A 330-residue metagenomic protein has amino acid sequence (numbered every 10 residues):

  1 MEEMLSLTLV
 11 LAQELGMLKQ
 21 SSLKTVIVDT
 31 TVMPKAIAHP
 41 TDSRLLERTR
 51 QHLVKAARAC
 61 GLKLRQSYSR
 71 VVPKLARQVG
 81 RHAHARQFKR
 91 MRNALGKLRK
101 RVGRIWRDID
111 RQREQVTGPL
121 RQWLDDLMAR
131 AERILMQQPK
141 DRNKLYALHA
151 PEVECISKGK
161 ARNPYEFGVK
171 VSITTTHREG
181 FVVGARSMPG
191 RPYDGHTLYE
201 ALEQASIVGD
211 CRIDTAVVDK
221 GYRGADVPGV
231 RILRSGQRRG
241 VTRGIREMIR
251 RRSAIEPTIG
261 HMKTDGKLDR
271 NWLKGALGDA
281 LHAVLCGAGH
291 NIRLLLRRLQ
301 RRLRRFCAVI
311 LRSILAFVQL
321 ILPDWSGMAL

Functional and structural regions predicted by a protein language model:
M1, K24-P34, I173, G180 (+4 more regions): Short, conserved catalytic/metal-binding motifs centered on acidic residues
M1-E152: Active-site- or DNA-interface-adjacent structural scaffold in DNA-acting proteins
T30-V32, Q78, H82, R104 (+4 more regions): Short acidic (Asp/Glu) and glycine-rich catalytic loops that position anionic groups and cofactors
L148-P164: Flexible, glycine/threonine-enriched loop-and-boundary segments that flank and lead into catalytic domains of large
E154-S157, G180-V182, R191-Y193, Y222-D226 (+1 more regions): Flexible loop/turn segments at secondary-structure boundaries
K160-S206: Electropositive, glycine- and tryptophan-enriched low-complexity nucleic-acid-binding patches
I207-L277, L281-V284, L303: Helix-centered, glycine/charged polyanion-binding patches within enzymatic domains that contact phosphate-containing
D265, D269-R270, R293-L330: A short, flexible helix-boundary coil/loop motif
